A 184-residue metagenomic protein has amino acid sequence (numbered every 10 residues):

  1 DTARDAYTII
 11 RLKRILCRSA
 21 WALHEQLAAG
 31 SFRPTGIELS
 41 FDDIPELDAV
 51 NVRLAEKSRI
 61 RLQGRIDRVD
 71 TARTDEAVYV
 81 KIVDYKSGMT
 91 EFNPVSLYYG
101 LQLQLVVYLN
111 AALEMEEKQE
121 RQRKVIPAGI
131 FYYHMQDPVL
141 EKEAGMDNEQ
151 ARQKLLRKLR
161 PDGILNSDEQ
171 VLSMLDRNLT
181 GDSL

Functional and structural regions predicted by a protein language model:
D1-L184: Structural signature of nuclease core domains in nucleic-acid processing machines
